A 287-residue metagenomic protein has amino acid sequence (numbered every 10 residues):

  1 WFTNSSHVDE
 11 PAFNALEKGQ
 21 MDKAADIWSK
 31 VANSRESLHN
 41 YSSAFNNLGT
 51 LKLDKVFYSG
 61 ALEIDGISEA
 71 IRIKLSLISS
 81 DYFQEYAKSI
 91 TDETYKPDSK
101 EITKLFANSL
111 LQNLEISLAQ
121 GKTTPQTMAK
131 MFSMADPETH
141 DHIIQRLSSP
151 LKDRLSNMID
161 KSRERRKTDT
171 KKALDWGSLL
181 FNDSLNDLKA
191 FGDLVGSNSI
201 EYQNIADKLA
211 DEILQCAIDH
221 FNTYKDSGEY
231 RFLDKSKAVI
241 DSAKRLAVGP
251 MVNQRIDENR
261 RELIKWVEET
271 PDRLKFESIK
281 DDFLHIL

Functional and structural regions predicted by a protein language model:
W1-G19, A25-N186, Q203-D226, D241 (+1 more regions): Amphipathic alpha-helical repeat scaffolds of TPR domains
M21-A24, R231-L233: Short, charged amphipathic recognition helices of the HTH superfamily and cognate SANT/SANTA-like modules
F191-Q203: Short, solvent-exposed, charged loop/turn and helix-capping segments that join or cap alpha-helices on peripheral
E229-P250: Short secondary-structure subsegments characteristic of cysteine-rich extracellular domains
